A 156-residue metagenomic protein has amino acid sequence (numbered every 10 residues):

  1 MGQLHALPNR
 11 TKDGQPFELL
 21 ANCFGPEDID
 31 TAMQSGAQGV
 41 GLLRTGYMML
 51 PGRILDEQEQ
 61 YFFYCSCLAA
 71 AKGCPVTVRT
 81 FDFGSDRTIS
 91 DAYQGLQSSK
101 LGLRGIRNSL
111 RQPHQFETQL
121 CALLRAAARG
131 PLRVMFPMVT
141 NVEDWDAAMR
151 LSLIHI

Functional and structural regions predicted by a protein language model:
G2-L153: Conserved alpha/beta-domain cores
